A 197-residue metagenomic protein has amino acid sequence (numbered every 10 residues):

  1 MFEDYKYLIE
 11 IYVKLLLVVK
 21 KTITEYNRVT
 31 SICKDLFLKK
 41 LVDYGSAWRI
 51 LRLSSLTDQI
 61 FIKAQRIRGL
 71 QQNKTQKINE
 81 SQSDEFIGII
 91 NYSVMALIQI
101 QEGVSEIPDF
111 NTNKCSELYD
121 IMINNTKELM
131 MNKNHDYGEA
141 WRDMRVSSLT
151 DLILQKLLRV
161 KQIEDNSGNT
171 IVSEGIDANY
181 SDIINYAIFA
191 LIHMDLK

Functional and structural regions predicted by a protein language model:
Y5-K197: Intrinsically disordered, low-complexity regulatory regions that flank transcription factor DNA-binding cores
